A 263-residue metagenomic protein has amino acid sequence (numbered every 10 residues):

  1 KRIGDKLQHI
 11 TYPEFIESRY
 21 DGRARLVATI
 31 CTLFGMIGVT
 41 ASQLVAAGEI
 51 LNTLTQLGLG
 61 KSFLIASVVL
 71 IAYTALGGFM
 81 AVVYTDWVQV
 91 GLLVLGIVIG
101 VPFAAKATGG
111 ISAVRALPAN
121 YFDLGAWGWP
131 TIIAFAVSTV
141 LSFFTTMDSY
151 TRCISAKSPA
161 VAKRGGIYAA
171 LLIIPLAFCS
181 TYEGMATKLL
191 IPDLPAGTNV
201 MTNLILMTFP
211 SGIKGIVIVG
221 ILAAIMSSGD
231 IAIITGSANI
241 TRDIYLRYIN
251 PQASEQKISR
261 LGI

Functional and structural regions predicted by a protein language model:
K1-L76, R152-I263: Helix-loop-helix junctions that connect adjacent transmembrane helices in secondary transporters/permeases, recognized
T55, V101-V140, N203: Helix-loop-helix junctions that connect adjacent transmembrane segments in multi-pass membrane transporters
V69, L92-P102: Transmembrane-helix signature of multi-pass solute transporters
T85-W87, L95, G166: Glycine-rich, histidine-containing beta strand-loop boundary motifs that form or position
W87-L93, S259-I263: Cytoplasmic-side transmembrane-helix entry/capping segments in multi-pass membrane proteins
T146-D148: Extracytoplasmic catalytic/substrate-binding loops of multi-pass membrane glycan-assembly enzymes
